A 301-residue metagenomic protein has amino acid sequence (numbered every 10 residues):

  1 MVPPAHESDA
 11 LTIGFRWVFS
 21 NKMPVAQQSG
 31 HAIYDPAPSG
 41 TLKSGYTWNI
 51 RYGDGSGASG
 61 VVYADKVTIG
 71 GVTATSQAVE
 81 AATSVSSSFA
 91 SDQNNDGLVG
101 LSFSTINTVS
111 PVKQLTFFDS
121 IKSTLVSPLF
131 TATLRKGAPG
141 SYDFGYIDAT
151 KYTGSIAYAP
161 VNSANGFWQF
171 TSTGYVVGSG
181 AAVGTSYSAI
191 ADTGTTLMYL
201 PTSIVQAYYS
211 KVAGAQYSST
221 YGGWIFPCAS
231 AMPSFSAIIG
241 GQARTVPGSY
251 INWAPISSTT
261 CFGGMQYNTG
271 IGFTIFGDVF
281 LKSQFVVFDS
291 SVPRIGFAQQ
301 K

Functional and structural regions predicted by a protein language model:
M1, D35, G40-V61, S87-S88 (+3 more regions): Pepsin-like aspartyl protease folds
M1-T83, K211, S236: Signature of the N-terminal lobe/flap region of pepsin-like aspartyl proteases
A5-E7, G180-Y208: Active-site beta-strand/loop microenvironment that shapes enzyme catalytic pockets
V67, G100, F144, G194 (+3 more regions): A residue-level signal for conserved active-site and pocket-lining positions in enzyme catalytic cores
T68, T75-G184, T260-Q266: Aspartyl protease catalytic domain
S84-V85, S234-K301: Aspartic protease catalytic domain
S86, S104-I106, G137, I147-A149 (+5 more regions): Conserved beta-strand elements of beta-rich interaction domains across eukaryotes, especially beta-propellers
